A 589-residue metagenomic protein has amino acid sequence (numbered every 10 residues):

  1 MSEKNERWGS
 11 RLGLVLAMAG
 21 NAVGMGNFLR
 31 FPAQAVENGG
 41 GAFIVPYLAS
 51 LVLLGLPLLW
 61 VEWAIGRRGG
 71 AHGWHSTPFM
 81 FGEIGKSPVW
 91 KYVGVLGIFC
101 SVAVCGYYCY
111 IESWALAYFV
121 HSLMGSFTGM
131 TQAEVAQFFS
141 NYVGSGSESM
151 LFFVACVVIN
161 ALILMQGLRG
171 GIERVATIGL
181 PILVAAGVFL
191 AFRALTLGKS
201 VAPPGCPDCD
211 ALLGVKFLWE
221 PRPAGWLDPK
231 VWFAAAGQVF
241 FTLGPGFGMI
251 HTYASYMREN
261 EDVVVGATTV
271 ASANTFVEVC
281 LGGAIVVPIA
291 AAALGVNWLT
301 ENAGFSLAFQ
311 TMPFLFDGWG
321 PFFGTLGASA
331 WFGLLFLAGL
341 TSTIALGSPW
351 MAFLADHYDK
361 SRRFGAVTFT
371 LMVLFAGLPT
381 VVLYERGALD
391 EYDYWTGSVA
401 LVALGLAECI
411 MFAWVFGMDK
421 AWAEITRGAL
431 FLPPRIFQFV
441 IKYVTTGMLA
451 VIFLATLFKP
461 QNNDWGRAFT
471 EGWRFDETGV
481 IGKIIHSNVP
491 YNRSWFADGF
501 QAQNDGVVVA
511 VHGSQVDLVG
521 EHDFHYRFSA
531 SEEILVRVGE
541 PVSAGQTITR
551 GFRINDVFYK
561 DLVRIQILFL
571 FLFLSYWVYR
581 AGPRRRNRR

Functional and structural regions predicted by a protein language model:
M1-R30, L58-W63, R67-Y92, R258-D262 (+1 more regions): Membrane-interface "cap" regions at the ends of multi-pass membrane proteins
S2-E6, Q34-N38, R68-L96, C109-M165 (+8 more regions): Inter-helical loop and helix-membrane interface segments of multi-pass membrane transporters/permeases
S2-W8, L12, E173, T177-L340 (+4 more regions): Membrane-embedded translocation segments of transport machinery
E6, A35-E62, E148-S149, L401 (+1 more regions): Extracellular loop-to-transmembrane helix junctions
G13-S50, G248-H251, M257, V265-T268 (+2 more regions): Transmembrane helix-boundary motif of multi-pass solute transporters/channels
R30-Y47, G66-G70, W114, G170-I178 (+8 more regions): Transmembrane helix-loop boundary segments of multi-pass membrane transporters
V93-I98, Y358-L371, W395-W473, V557-L562 (+1 more regions): C-terminal membrane-solvent junction of multi-pass transporters and transport-like membrane proteins
F475-N555: Well-ordered secondary-structure scaffolds
